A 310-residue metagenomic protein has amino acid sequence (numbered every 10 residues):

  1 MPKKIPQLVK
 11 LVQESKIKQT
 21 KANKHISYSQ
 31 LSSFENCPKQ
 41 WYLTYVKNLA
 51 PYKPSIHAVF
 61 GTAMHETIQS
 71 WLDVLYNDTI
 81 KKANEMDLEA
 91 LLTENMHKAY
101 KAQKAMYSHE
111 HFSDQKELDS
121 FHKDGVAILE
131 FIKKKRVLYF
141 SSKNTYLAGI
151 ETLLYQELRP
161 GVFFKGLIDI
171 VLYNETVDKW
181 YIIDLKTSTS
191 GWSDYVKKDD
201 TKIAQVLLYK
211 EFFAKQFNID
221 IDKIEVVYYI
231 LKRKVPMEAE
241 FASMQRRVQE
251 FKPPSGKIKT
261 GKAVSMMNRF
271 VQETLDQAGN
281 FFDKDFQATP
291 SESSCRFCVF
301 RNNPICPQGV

Functional and structural regions predicted by a protein language model:
M1-I26, E157-R159: Long, acidic, intrinsically disordered low-complexity segments
L31-S32, N36-N77, H122-V126, E130 (+1 more regions): Nuclease catalytic cores
C37-T44, K179-K186, V271-L275: Active-site-adjacent bridging/hinge elements
K47, K186-T189, I230-K232: A short beta-strand motif that forms part of the nucleic acid-binding face of small beta-barrel RNA-binding folds
P51-Y52, S190-D194, I258-G261: Short small-residue beta-strand/loop micro-motif enriched in glycine and branched aliphatics
T67-I150: A non-catalytic, helix-rich entry segment at domain boundaries
Y146-Q216: Non-catalytic protein-protein interaction segments used by genome-maintenance enzymes to assemble and couple activities
E211-V310: Metal-dependent nuclease catalytic regions and adjoining charged, substrate-binding loops involved in nucleic-acid end
